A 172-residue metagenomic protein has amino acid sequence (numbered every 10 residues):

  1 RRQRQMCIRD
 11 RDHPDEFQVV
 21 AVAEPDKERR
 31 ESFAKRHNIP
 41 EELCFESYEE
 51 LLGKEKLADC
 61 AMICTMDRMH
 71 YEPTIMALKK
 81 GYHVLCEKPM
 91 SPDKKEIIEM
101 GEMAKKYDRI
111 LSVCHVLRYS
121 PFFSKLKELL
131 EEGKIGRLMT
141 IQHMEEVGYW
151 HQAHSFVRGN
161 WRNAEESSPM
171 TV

Functional and structural regions predicted by a protein language model:
Q3-I8: Short, small-residue-biased leader/transition segments that mark boundaries at the very start of proteins
H13-R36: NAD(P)-binding Rossmann-fold cofactor-contacting core
A21, C60, T140: Short, Asp-centered acidic motifs that coordinate Mg2+ and/or phosphate in catalytic or ligand-binding sites
I39-M103: Beta-loop-alpha module in the N-terminal Rossmann-like domain of NAD(P)-dependent dehydrogenases, especially those
C86, P92, L111-V113, Q142: Hydrophobic residues in well-ordered beta-strands that form the structural core
E99-V116, G136-T140: Rossmann-fold dehydrogenase core element
L117-V172: Predominantly a Rossmann-like dinucleotide-binding segment in NAD(P)-dependent oxidoreductases
